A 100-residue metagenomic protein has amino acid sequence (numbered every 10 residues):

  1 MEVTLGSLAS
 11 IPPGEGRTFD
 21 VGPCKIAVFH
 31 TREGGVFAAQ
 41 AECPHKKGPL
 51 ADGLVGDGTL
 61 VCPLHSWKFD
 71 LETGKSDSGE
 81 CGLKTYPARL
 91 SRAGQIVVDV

Functional and structural regions predicted by a protein language model:
M1-D57, K84-V100: N-terminal pre-ligand scaffold of iron-sulfur
M1-E2, W67-E72: Short Pro/Gly-enriched beta-strand edge/turn motifs at strand-loop
G14, E72-T73: A short, acidic/glycine-rich surface segment
C43, C62-H65: Short cysteine clusters
D57-P63, S76-K84: Short cysteine/histidine-rich metal-coordination sites, predominantly Zn2+-binding motifs
